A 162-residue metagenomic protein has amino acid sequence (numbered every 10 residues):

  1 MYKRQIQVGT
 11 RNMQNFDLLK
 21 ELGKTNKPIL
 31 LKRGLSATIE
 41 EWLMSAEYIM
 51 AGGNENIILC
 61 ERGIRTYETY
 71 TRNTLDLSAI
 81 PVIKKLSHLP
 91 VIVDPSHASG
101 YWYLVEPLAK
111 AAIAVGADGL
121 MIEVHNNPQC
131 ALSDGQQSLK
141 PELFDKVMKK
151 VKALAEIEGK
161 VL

Functional and structural regions predicted by a protein language model:
M1-Y2: Short, small-residue-biased leader/transition segments that mark boundaries at the very start of proteins
Q7-N15: Acidic, His- and aromatic-enriched active-site or binding-groove loops in soluble protein domains that engage sugars
G9, G63-I64, G135, G159: Glycine-centered flexibility motif
R11, S36, Q137: Gly/Ser/Thr-rich beta-alpha loop segments that engage phosphate groups in nucleotides
Q14-V124: Catalytic alpha/beta core domains of metabolic enzymes, predominantly
N127-K160: C-terminal helical cap(s) of enzyme catalytic domains, especially alpha/beta-barrels
